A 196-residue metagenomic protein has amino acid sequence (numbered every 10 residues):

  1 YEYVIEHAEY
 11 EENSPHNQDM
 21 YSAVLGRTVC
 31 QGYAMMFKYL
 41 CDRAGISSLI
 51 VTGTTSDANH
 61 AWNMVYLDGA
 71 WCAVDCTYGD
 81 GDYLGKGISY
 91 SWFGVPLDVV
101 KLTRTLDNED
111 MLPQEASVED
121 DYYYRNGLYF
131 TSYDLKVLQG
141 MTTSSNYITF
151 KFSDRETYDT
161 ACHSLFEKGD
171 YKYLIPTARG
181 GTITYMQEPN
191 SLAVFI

Functional and structural regions predicted by a protein language model:
Y1-S22: Secondary-structure boundary elements
S14, K38, G85, C162-S164: General "foldedness" signal
Q18-Y33: A short, highly charged nucleic-acid-interacting micro-segment common to nuclease and nuclease-linked defense proteins
R27, D68, G79, S153-R155 (+1 more regions): Generic structural motif
Q31-D98: Hydrophobic/aromatic-rich core segments of domains that either
G87-F195: Low-complexity, Gly/Ser/Thr/Pro-rich intrinsically disordered linker/tail segments
